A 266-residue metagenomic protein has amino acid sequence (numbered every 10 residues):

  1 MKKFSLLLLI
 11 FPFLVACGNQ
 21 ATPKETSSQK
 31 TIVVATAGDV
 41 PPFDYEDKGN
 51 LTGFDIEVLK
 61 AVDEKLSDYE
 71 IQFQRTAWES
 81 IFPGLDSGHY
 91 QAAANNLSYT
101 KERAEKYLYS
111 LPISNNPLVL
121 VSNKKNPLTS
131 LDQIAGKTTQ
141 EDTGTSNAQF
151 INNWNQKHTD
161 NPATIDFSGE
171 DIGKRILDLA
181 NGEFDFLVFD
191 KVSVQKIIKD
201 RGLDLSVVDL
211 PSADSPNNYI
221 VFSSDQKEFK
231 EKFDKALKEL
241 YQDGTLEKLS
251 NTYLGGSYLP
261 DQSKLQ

Functional and structural regions predicted by a protein language model:
F13-A16: C-terminal motif of bacterial Sec signal peptides marking the signal peptidase cleavage site
K24-N96, K232, D243: Extracytoplasmic small-molecule ligand-binding "clamshell" domains of the periplasmic binding protein/Venus flytrap
A37-G38, S114-S122, K199-L237, G256-Q266: Periplasmic-binding protein-like
E46, L59-D68, N147-G169, I198-L203: Ligand-binding cleft/hinge of the Venus flytrap
I56-L66, L128, D132-S146, Q195 (+1 more regions): Extended ligand-binding regions for polar small-molecule ligands
K60, E64, Q72-Q133, S206: Acidic, polar ligand-binding/catalytic clefts
I71-P83, I165-D178: Short helix-initiation/N-cap motifs at beta->coil->alpha
S80, N95-E105, N152-N153, L177-N181 (+1 more regions): A ligand-binding cleft/hinge motif common to bilobed small-molecule-binding domains
